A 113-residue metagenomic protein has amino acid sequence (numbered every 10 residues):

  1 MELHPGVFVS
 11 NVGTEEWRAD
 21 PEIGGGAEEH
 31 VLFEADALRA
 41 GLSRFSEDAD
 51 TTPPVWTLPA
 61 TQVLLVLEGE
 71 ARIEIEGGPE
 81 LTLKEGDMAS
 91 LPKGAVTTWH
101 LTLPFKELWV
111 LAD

Functional and structural regions predicted by a protein language model:
M1-L42: A short, N-terminal "cap"/entry segment at the start of jelly-roll beta-barrel domains of the cupin/DSBH fold
A37-R39, A60, P104-F105: A structure-centric signal for secondary-structure junctions around beta-strands
R39-L58, P92-K93: Conserved short histidine dyad/triad with adjacent acidic residue
T57-I73: Short, conserved beta-strand element in jelly-roll/cupin
E74-E76, H100: A generic structural motif
G77-K93: Short acidic-glycine-tyrosine-enriched beta hairpin
K93-D113: Ligand-binding loop in jelly-roll beta-barrel domains
